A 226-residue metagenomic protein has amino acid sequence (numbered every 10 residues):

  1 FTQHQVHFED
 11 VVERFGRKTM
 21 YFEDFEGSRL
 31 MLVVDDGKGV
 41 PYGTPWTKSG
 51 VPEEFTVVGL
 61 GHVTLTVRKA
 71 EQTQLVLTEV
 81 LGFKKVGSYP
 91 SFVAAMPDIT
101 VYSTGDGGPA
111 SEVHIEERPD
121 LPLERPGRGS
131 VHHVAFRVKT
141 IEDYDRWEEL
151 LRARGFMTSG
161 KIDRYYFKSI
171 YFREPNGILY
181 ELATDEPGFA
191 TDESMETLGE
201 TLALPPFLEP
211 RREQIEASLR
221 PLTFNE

Functional and structural regions predicted by a protein language model:
F1, P41-P45, F92-A95, V113-E116 (+1 more regions): A short linear-motif detector with a strong N-terminal bias
F1-F25, T66-V76, G129, V134-E226: Vicinal oxygen chelate
E9-G16, T44, G87-V93: Short, surface-exposed recognition loops or helix-turn segments adjacent to catalytic cores
T19, V51-E54, T64, S103-T104: A generic local secondary-structure boundary/capping motif
S28-K38, K84-S130, I141, D163-Y166 (+1 more regions): Conserved short beta-strand elements that form part of the metal-binding/catalytic scaffold of enzyme active sites
M31-V58: Short, flexible helix-coil linker/hinge segments at the edges of structured domains or between repeats
S49-L60, E112, L121-E124: Solvent-exposed, charged amphipathic helical/linker segments at domain boundaries
V58-L77, G82-K85: Solenoidal tandem-repeat scaffolds enriched in leucines and small polar residues
